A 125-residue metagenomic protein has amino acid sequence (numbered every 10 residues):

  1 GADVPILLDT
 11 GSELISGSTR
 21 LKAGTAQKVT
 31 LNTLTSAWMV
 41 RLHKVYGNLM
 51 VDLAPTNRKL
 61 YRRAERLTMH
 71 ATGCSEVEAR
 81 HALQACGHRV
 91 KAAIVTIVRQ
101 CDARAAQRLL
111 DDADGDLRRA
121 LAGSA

Functional and structural regions predicted by a protein language model:
G1-N48, R58: Short alpha-helices
T33, W38-A125: Short, amphipathic alpha-helical interaction segments embedded in low-complexity terminal/linker regions of eukaryotic
